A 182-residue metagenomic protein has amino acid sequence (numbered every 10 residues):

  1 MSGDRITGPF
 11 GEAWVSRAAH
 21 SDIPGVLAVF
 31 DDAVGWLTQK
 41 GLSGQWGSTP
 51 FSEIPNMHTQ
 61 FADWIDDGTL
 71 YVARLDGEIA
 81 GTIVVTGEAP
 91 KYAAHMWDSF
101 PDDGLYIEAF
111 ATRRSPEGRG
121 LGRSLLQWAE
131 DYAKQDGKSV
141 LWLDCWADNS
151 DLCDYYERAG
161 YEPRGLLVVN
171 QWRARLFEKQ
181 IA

Functional and structural regions predicted by a protein language model:
M1-P24: Conserved N-terminal entry element of GNAT/NAT acetyltransferase domains
G3-D4, F10, S99-P101, S139 (+3 more regions): C-terminal "cap" of GNAT-fold acetyltransferases
W14, D31-Q60: Conserved GNAT-fold acetyl-CoA-binding loop/helix
P55-V72, P90, Y106: A short helix-loop-beta-strand connector motif used in the catalytic cores of GNAT acetyltransferases and, in some
D67-I83: Conserved beta-hairpin
V84-A109, E117: Conserved acyl-donor/pantetheine-binding loop and adjacent beta-alpha core of acyl/acetyltransferases and related
T112, G118-D131, E157-R158: Conserved acetyl-CoA-binding loop-helix of GNAT-fold acetyltransferases
L126, A133-D144: Conserved GNAT acetyl-CoA-binding A-motif
